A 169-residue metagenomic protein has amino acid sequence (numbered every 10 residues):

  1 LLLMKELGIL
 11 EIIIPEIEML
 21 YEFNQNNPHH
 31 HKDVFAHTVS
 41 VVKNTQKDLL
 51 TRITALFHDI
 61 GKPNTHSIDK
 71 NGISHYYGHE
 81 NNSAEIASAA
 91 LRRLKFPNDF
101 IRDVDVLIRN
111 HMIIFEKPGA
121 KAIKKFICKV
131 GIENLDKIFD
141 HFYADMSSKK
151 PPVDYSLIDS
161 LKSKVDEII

Functional and structural regions predicted by a protein language model:
L1-K43: Long, charged alpha-helical interface segments
M19-L20, H37-I169: C-terminal subdomains that position terminal phosphate/3'-OH groups for nucleotidyl transfer/ligation, primarily on
